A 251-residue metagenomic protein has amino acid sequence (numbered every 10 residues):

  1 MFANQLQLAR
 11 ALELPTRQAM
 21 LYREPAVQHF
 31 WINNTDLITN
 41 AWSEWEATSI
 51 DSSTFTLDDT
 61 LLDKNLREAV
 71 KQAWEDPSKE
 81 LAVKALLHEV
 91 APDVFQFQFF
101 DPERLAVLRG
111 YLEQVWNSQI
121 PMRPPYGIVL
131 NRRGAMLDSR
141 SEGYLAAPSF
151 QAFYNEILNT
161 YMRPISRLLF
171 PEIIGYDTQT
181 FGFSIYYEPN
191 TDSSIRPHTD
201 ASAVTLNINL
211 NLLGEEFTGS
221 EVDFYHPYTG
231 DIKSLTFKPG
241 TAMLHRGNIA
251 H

Functional and structural regions predicted by a protein language model:
M1-V90: Fe(II)/2-oxoglutarate
N4, N33-N34, N40, N65 (+7 more regions): Detector for Asparagine
T48-D51, Q114, S118, L210 (+2 more regions): Short amphipathic alpha-helical interaction elements and helix-loop-helix interfaces that mediate dimerization
S49-T54, L61-R67, M136-D138, L158-S166 (+3 more regions): Short low-complexity stretches enriched in small and charged residues
S53, V90-F95, R133, S141 (+3 more regions): Generic structural motif recognizing short loop/turn segments at the entrances and edges of beta-strands
V70-E172: Non-heme Fe(II)/2-oxoglutarate
R163-A250: Catalytic core of non-heme Fe(II) oxygenases with the double-stranded beta-helix
